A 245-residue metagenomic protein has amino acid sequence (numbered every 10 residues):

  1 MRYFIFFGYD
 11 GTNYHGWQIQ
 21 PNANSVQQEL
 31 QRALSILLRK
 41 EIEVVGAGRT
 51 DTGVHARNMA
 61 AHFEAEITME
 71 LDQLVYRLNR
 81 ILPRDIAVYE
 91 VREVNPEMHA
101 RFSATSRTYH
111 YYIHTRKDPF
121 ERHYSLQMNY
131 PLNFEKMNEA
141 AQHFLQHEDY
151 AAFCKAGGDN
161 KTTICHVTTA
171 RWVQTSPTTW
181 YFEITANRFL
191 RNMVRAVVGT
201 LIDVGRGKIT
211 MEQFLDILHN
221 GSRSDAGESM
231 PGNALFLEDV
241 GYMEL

Functional and structural regions predicted by a protein language model:
M1-L245: Structured-RNA-binding interfaces characteristic of tRNA pseudouridine synthases
